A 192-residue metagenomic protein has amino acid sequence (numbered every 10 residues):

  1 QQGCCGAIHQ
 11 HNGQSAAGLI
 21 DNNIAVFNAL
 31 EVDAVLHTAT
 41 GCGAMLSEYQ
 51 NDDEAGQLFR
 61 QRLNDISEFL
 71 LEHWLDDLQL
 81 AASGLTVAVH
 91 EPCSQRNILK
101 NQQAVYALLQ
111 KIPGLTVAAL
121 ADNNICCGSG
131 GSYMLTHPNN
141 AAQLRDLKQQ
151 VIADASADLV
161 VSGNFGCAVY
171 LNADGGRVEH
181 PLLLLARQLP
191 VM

Functional and structural regions predicted by a protein language model:
Q1-M192: Iron-sulfur cluster-binding electron-transfer modules in prokaryotic oxidoreductases
